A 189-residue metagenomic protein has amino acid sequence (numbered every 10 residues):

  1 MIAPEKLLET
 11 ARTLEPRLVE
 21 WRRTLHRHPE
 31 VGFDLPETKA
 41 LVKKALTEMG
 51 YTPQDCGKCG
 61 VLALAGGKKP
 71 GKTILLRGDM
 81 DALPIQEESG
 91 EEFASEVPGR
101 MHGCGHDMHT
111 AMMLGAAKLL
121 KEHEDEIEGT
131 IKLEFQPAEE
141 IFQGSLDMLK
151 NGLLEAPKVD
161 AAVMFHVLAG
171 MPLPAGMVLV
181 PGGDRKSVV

Functional and structural regions predicted by a protein language model:
I2-H102, A111-I127: Acidic/His- and Gly-rich active-site-bordering loop/insert found across diverse amide/peptide-bond hydrolases
L62, L83-P84, G90-M101, M108 (+1 more regions): Histidine/acidic-residue-rich, glycine-tolerant segments that coordinate divalent metal ions
